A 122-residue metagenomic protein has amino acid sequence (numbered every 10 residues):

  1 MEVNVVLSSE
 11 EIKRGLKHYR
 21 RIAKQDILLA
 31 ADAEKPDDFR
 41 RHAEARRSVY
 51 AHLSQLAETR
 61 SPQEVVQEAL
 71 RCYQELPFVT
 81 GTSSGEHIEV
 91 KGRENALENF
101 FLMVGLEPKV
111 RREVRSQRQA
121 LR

Functional and structural regions predicted by a protein language model:
E2-V5, L29-R40, S83-H87: Alpha-helical rod/repeat scaffolding segments in eukaryotic adaptors/tethers and long-chain four-helix cytokines
S8-I27, A43-R46, R60-P77, V90: Short amphipathic alpha-helical heptad-repeat segments
K13, R20-A23, I27-A30, R40 (+5 more regions): Heptad-repeat amphipathic alpha-helical coiled-coil interaction surface used for oligomerization/assembly
A33-D37, S48, R71-Q74, R118-L121: Short, surface-exposed, charged/polar-biased interaction segments
S48-E64, A96-R111: Amphipathic alpha-helical coiled-coil segments
A57, Q67, T82-S84: Compositionally biased, intrinsically disordered low-complexity regions enriched in charged/polar residues
L76-R122: Amphipathic alpha-helical binding modules
